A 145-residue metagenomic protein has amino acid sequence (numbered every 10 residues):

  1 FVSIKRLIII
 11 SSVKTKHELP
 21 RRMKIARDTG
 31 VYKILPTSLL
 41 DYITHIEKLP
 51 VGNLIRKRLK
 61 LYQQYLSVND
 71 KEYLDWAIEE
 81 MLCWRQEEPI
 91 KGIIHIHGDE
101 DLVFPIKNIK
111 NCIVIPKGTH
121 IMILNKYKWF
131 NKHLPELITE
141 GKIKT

Functional and structural regions predicted by a protein language model:
V2, Q86-K91: Short, conserved loop/helix-junction motifs that constitute active-site signature segments in enzyme catalytic cores
K5-S38: Flexible "cap/lid" loop of the alpha/beta hydrolase fold
L19-M23, P105-I109, K126: Short aromatic-enriched loop/helix-cap "lid" or pocket-rim segments at secondary-structure transitions that line
S38-Q86: Conserved alpha/beta-hydrolase catalytic His-Asp/Glu region
P89-I93, K107-K110: Short, proline-enriched alpha-helix->beta-strand connector loops that line the catalytic pocket of alpha/beta-hydrolase
H95-H97, D101: Short beta-strand/loop motif that positions the catalytic acidic residue of the alpha/beta-hydrolase fold
G118-H133: Catalytic histidine-centered segment of alpha/beta-hydrolase-like enzymes
H133-K144: C-terminal alpha-helix
